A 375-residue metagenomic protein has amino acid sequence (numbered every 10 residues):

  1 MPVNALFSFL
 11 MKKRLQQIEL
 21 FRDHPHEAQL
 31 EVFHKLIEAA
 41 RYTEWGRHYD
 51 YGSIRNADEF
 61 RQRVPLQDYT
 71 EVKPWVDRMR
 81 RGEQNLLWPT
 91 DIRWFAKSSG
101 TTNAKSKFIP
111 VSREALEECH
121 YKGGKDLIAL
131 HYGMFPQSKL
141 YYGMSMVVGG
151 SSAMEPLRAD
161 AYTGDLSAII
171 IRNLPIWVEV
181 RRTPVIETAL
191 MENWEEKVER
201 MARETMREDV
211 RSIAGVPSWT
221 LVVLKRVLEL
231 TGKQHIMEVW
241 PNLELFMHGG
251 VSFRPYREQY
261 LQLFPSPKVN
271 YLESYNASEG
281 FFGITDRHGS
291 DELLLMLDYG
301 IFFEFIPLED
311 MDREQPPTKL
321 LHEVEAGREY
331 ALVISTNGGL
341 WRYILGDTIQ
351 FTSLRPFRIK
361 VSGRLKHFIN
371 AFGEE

Functional and structural regions predicted by a protein language model:
M1-G52, F60-Q67, W75, R81-G82 (+1 more regions): Active-site glycine/GP-rich loop and adjacent strand/helix microenvironment that borders small-molecule binding pockets
E27, E31-F95, S106-F108, E118 (+2 more regions): Active-site diphosphate/adenylate-binding microenvironment
Q84-N85, K105-A115, E238, L245: Non-catalytic, beta-rich accessory domains that mediate macromolecular interactions or localization
R93-K97, L221-L224: Contiguous, well-ordered alpha-helical segments that form the cores/surfaces of helical PPI scaffolds
F95-A104, A277-E279: Ser/Thr-glycine-rich phosphate-binding loops at phosphate-binding pockets of nucleotides, nucleotide cofactors
F108, S145, N270-Y271: Conserved beta-strand scaffold positions in the cores of enzyme catalytic domains, especially in NTP/NDP-utilizing
L116-M144, L354-E375: Glycine- and acidic-residue-rich phosphate-binding/metal-coordinating active-site segment common to enzymes that handle
L130-P175: Conserved AMP-binding loop of ANL adenylate-forming enzymes
